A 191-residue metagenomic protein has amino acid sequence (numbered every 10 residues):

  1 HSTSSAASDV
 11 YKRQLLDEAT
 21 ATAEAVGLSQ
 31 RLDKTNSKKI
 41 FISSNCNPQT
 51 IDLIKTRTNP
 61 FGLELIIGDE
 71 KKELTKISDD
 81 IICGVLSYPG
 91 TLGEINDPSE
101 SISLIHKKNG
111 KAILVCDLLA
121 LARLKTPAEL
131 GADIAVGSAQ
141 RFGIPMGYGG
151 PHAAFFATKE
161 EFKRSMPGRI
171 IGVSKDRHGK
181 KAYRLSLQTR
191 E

Functional and structural regions predicted by a protein language model:
H1-A7, Y11: Single conserved hydrophobic/aromatic residue that forms the stacking wall/gate of nucleotide- or nucleobase-binding
R13-N36, A154: Conserved beta-loop-alpha segment that forms the PLP phosphate-binding cup at the N-terminus of a helix
R13-T20, S43-C46, M146: Active-site nucleophile and cofactor-binding loops and adjacent substrate-binding regions of central metabolic enzymes
D33-P48: Conserved PLP-anchoring active-site segment centered on the Schiff-base-forming lysine
P89-K108, L119-T126: Active-site core of PLP-dependent enzymes with the aminotransferase class I/II
A128-I144: Conserved active-site segment immediately N-terminal to the catalytic lysine that forms the internal aldimine
F142-E191: Active-site C-terminal subdomain of aminotransferase-like
